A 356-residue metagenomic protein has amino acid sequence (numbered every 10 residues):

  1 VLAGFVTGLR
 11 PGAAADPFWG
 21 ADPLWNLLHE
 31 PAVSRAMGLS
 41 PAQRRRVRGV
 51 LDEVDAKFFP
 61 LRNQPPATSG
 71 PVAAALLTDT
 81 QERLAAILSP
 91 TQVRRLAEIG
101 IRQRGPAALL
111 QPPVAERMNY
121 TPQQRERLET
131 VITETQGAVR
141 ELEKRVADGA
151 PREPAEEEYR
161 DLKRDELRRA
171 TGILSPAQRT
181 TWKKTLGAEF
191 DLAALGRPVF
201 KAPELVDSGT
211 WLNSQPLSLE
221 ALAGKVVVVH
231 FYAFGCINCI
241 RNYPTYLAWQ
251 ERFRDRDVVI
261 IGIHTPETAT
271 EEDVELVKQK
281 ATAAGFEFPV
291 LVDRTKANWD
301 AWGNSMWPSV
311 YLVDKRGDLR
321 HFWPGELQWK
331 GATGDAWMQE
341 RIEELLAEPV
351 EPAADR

Functional and structural regions predicted by a protein language model:
V1-F5: Bacterial N-terminal signal peptides
G12-D207: Charge-rich (acidic/polar
A194-L195, R341-R356: Non-globular targeting/processing and membrane-anchoring segments
L205-V227, R252-F253: A short beta-strand-turn-helix
P216-I240, Y246, I260: Short active-site neighborhood of thiol/selenol oxidoreductases, capturing the structured segment around
A223-V227, D255-V259, G285-F288, K315-D318: Loop/turn elements at helix/coil->beta-strand transitions in domains of secreted/extracellular proteins
I240-A284, R294-A301: Structural microenvironment flanking redox-active thiols in thiol-disulfide oxidoreductases
T282-E287, D293-R341: Thiol/disulfide oxidoreductase modules built on the thioredoxin-like
